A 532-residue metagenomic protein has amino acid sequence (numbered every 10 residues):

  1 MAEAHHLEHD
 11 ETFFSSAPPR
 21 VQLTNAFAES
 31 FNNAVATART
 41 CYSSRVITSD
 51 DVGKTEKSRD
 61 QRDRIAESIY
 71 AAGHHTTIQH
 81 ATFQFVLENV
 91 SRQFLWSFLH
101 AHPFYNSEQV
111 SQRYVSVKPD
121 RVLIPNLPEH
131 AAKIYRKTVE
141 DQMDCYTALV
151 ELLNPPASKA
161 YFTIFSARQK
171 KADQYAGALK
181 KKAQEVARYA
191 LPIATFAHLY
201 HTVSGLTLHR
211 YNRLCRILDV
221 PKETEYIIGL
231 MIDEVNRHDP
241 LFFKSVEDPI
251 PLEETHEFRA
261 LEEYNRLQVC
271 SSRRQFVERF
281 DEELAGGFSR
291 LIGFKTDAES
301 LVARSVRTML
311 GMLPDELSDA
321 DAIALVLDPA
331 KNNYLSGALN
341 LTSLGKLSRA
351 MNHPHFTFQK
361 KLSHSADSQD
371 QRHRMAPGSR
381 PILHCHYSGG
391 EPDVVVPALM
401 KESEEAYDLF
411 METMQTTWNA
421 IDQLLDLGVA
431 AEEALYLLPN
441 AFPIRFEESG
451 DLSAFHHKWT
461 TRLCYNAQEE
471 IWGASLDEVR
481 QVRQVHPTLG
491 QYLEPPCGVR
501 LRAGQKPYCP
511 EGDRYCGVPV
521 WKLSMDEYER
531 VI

Functional and structural regions predicted by a protein language model:
M1-I532: A conserved ligand/cofactor-binding region detector
